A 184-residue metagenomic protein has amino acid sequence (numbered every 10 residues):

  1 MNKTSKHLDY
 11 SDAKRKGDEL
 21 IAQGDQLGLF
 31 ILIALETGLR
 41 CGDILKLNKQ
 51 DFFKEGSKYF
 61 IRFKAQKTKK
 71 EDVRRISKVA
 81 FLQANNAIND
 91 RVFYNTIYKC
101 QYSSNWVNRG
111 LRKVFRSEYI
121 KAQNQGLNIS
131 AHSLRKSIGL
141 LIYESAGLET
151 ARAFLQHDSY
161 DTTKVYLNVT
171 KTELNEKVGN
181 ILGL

Functional and structural regions predicted by a protein language model:
N2, L8-T37, C41: Basic, Lys/Arg- and aromatic-enriched nucleic-acid-binding interface segment
A13, L27-G28, S104, N108 (+1 more regions): Short, leucine-enriched amphipathic alpha-helices that occur as contiguous helical runs
L20-G24, R109-A153: Short, basic (Lys/Arg/His-rich) helix/loop patches that form interaction surfaces in the mid-to-C-terminal regions
F30, G42-L47, A151: Alpha-helix N-cap/helix-start motif at helix boundaries, enriched for small hydrophobics
T37, K46-A80: Conserved tyrosine-mediated DNA breakage-rejoining catalytic core shared by Y-recombinases
F52-G56, G147-L167: Short, polar N-cap/turn motifs at the start of nucleic acid-interacting alpha helices
A65-K69, S159-N180: Catalytic-site neighborhood detector that most strongly recognizes the C-terminal catalytic loop/helix of tyrosine
Q66-K113: C-terminal catalytic core of Y-nucleophile DNA break-rejoin enzymes
